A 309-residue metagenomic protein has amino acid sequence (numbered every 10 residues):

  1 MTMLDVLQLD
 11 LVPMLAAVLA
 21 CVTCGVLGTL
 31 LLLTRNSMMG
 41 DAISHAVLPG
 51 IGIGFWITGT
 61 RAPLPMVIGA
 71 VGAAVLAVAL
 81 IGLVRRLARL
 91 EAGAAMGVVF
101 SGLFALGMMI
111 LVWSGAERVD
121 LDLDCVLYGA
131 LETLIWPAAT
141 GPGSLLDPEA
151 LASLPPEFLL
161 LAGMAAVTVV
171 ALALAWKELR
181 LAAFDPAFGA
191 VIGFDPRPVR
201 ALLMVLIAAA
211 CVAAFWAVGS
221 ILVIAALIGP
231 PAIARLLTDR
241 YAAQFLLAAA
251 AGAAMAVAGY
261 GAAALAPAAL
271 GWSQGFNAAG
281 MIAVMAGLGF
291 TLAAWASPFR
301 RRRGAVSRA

Functional and structural regions predicted by a protein language model:
M1-T23: Membrane-interfacial amphipathic/re-entrant helices at transmembrane-helix boundaries
M14-L19, V67-G72, A94-V98, F158-G163 (+3 more regions): Hydrophobic alpha-helical transmembrane segments
A17-G25, I51, F55, V75-A79 (+5 more regions): Hydrophobic core segments of alpha-helical transmembrane domains in multi-pass membrane transport and ion-translocation
V22, V26, H45-L48, S101-G102 (+3 more regions): Hydrophobic alpha-helical segments embedded in the membrane of multi-pass proteins
T29-L121, A234-A253, A262, A266-G275 (+1 more regions): Short loop segments and helix-boundary regions at transmembrane helix junctions of multi-pass inner-membrane proteins
F104-A171: Transmembrane helix-bundle core of multi-pass membrane transporters and related energy-transducing complexes
A152-P230: Helix-loop-helix "hairpin" substructures at the membrane interface of multi-pass membrane proteins
Q274-A309: Cytosolic-side transmembrane-helix boundaries in multi-pass membrane proteins
